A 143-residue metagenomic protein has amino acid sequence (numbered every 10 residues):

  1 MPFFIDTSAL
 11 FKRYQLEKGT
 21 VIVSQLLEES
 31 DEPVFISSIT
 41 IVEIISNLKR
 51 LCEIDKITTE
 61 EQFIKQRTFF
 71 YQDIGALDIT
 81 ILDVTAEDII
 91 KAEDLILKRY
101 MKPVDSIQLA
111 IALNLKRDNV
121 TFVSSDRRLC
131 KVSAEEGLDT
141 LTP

Functional and structural regions predicted by a protein language model:
M1-I39, L51-I57, F63-K65: Short, well-structured N-terminal submotif of metal-dependent ribonuclease cores
M1-P2, N114-P143: Acidic, PIN/NYN-like endoribonuclease modules and their adjacent C-terminal/linker elements
A9-L10, T40-I41, D88, Q108 (+1 more regions): Alpha-helix capping/helix-boundary segments
I22, E43, K91, K131-V132: Phosphate- and divalent-cation-binding pockets in alpha/beta enzyme and binding domains that engage nucleotide-derived
S30, L77, E136-G137: Short, structured coil segments at secondary-structure junctions
I39-I41, I45-L97: Active-site-proximal, substrate-binding regions of enzyme catalytic domains and RNA-binding/basic surfaces
A76-S125: Active-site neighborhoods of divalent-metal-dependent phosphate/nucleic-acid chemistry enzymes
